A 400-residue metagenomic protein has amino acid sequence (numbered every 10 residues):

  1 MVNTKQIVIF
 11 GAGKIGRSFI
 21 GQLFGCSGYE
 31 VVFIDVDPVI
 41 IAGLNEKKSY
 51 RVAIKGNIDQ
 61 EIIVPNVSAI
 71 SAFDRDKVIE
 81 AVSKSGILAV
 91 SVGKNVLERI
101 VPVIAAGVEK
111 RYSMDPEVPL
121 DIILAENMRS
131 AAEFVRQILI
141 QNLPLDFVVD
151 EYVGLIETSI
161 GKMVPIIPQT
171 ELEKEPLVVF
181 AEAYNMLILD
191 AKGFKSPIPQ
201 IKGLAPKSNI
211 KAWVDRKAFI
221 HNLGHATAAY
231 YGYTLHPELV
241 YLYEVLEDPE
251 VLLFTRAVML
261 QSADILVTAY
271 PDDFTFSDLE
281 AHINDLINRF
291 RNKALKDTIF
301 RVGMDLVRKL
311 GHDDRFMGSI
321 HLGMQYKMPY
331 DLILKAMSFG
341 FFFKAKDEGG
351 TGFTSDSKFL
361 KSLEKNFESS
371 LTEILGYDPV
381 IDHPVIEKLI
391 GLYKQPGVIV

Functional and structural regions predicted by a protein language model:
V2-V8, K14-V400: Substrate/ligand-engaging "lid" and interaction regions
